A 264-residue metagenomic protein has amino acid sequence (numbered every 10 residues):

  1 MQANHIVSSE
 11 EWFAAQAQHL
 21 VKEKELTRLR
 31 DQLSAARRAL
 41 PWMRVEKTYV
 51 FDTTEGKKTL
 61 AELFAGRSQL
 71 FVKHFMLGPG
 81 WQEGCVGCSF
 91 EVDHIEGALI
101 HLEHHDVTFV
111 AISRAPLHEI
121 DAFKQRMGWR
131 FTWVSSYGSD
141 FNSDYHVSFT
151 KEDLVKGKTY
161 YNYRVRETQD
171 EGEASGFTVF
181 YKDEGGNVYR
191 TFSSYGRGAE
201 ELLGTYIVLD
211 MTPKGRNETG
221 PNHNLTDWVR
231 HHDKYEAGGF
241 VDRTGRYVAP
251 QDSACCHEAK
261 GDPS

Functional and structural regions predicted by a protein language model:
M1-H105, A122-G128, T132, S139-S264: Non-globular targeting/processing and membrane-anchoring segments
E103-I120: Catalytic nucleophile loop
S113, S135-Y137: Residues at the C-termini of beta-strands that transition into short coil/loop
